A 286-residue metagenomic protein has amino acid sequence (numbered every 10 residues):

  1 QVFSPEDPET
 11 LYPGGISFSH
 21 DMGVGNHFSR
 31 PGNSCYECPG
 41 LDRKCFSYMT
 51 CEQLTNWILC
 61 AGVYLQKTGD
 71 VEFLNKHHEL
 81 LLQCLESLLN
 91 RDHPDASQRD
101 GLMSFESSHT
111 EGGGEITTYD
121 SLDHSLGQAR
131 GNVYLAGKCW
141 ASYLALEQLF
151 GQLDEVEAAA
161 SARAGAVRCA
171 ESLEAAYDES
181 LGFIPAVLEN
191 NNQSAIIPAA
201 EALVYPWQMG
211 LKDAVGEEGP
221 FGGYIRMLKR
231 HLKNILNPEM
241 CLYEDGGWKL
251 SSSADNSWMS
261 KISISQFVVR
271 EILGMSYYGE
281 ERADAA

Functional and structural regions predicted by a protein language model:
Q1-G101, G112, N132-Y143: Aromatic-rich carbohydrate-recognition surfaces in CAZymes
Q1-S4, G15-F18, L80-C84, R163-C169 (+3 more regions): Active/binding-pocket-proximal capping segment
T10-G14, H93-A254: Catalytic cores of carbohydrate-active enzymes
Y36-G40, N190-E201, K261, Q266-V269: Long, charge-rich low-complexity segments
N56-F73, E86-S87, K138-V156, A200-E218 (+1 more regions): Well-ordered alpha-helical scaffold segments within catalytic/enzyme domains
L242-A286: Flexible, acidic glycine-rich loops studded with aromatic residues
